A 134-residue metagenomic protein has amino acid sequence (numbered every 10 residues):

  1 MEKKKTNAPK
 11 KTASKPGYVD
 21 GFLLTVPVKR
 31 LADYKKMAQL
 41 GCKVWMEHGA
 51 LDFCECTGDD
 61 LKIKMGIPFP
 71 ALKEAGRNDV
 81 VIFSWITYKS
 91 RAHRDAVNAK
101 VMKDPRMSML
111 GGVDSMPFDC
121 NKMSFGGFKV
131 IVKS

Functional and structural regions predicted by a protein language model:
M1-K15, M46, A50-R77, K103-S134: Glycine-rich beta-strand-turn "strand-cap" elements at beta-sheet edges
T12-D33, Q39: Long, hydrophobic N-terminal alpha-helical segment
V19-V26, K64-V101, G126: Short, well-ordered beta-strand segments in beta-rich or mixed alpha/beta enzyme and ligand-binding folds
A32, A92-R94, K133: Residue-level signal for secondary-structure boundary sites
A32, K36-L51: Core segments of cupin and vicinal oxygen chelate
K35-G41, V97-P105: Short amphipathic alpha-helices in soluble, non-transmembrane regions that often serve as interface/regulatory elements
